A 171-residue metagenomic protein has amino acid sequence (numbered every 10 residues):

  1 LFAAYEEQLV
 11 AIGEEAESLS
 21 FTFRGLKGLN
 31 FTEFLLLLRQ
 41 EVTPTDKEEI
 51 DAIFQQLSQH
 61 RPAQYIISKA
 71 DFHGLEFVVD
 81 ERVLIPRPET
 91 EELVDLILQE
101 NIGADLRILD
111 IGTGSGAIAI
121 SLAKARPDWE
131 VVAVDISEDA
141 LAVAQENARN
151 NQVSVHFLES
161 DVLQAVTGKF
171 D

Functional and structural regions predicted by a protein language model:
L1-I67: N-terminal auxiliary segments of SAM/dcSAM-dependent transferases
D51-R126, V131-E146, F157-S160, A165-V166: SAM-dependent Rossmann-like transferase core, predominantly class I methyltransferases with a strong bias toward
F170-D171: Short SAM/SAH-binding signature in class I
